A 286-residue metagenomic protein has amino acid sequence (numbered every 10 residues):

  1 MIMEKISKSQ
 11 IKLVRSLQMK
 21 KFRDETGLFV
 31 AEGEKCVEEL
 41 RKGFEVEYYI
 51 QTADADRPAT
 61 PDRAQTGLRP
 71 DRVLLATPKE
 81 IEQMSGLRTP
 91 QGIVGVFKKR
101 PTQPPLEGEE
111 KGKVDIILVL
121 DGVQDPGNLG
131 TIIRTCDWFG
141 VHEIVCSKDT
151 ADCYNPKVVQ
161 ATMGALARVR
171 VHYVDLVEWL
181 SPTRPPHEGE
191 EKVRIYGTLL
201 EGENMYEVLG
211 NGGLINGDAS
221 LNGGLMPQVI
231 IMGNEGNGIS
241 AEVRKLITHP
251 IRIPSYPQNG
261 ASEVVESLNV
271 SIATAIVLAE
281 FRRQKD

Functional and structural regions predicted by a protein language model:
M1, T52-R72, R100-K113, L180-R194 (+1 more regions): Intrinsic disorder/low-complexity segments
M1-R57, A151: Boundary-proximal intrinsically disordered activation/regulatory segments immediately upstream of a helical core
I2-K5, L74-T77, V169-W179: Short acidic-hydrophobic, aromatic-tinged amphipathic segments that line or gate anion-handling sites
V73-V94: Glycine/small-residue-rich loop that forms an oxyanion/phosphate-binding "nest" at active or ligand-binding sites
A76-T77, D121, S147-K148, R170 (+1 more regions): Short beta->alpha connector loops at strand-helix junctions that form conserved, small/polar/Pro-enriched
P101-Q103, G112-M205: RNA substrate-binding interface of SAM-dependent RNA methyltransferases
W138-F139, C153, Q160-A165, A241 (+1 more regions): Structured adenosyl-cofactor binding patch, chiefly the S-adenosyl-L-methionine
G197-V265: Active-site/ligand-binding-proximal alpha/beta "capping" segment
